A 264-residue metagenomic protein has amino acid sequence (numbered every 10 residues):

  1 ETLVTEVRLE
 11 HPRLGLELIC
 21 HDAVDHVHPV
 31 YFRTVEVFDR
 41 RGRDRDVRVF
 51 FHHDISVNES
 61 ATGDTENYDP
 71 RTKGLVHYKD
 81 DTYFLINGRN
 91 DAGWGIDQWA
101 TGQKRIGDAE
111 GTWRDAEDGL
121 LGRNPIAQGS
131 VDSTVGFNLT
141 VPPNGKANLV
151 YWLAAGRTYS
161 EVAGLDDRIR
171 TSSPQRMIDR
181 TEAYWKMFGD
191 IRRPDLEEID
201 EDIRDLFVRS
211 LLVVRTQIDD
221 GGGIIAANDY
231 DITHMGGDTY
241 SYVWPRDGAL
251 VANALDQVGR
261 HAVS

Functional and structural regions predicted by a protein language model:
E1: Extended polysaccharide-engagement surfaces of secreted carbohydrate-active enzymes
P12-I19, A23-F32, E36-T239, H261-V263: Acidic/polar, glycine-enriched structural segments that form the non-catalytic walls/loops of the carbohydrate-binding
R209, Y242-Q257, H261-S264: Well-ordered alpha-helical segments within folded domains of soluble proteins
